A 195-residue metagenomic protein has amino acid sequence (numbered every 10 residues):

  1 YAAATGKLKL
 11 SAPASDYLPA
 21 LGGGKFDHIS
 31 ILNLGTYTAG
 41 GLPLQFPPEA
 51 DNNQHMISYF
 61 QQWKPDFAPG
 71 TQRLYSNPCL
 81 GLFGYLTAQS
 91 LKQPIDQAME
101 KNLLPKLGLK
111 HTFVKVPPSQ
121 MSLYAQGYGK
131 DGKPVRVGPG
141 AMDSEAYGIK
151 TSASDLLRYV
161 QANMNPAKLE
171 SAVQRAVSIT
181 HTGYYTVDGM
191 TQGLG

Functional and structural regions predicted by a protein language model:
Y1-S11, L80-A88: Active-site SXXK
A2-T5, G22, P47: Short coil/turn segments at secondary-structure boundaries
K9-G24, L107: Short, glycine/proline-biased beta-turn/loop segments that scaffold the active-site neighborhood
G24-G195: Short, surface-exposed loop or secondary-structure junction motifs that flank catalytic or metal-binding residues
